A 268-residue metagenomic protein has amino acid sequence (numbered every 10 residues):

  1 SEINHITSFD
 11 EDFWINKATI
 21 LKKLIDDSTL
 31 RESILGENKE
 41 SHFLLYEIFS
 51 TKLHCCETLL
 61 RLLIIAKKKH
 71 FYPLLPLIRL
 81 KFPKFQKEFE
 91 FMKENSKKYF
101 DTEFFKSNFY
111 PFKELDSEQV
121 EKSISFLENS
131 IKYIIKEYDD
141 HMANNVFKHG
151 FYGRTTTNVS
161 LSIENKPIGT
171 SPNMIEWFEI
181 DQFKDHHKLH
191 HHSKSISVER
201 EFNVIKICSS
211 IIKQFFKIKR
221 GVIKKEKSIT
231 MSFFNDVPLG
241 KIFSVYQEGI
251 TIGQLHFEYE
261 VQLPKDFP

Functional and structural regions predicted by a protein language model:
S1-S50, N95, Y99-P268: Acidic, Ser/Thr/Gly/Pro-rich intrinsically disordered interaction regions
L35-T102: Amphipathic alpha-helical interface elements
